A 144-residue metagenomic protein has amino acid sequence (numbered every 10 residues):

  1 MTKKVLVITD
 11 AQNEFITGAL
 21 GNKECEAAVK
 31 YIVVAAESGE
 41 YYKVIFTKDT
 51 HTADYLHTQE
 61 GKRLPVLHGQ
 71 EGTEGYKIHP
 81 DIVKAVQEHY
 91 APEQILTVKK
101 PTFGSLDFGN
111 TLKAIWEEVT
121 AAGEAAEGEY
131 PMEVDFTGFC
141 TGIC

Functional and structural regions predicted by a protein language model:
M1-T97: Active-site acidic carboxylates
G72, Y76-C144: Internal catalytic-core helix/loop-beta-alpha segment that presents or stabilizes conserved functional determinants
